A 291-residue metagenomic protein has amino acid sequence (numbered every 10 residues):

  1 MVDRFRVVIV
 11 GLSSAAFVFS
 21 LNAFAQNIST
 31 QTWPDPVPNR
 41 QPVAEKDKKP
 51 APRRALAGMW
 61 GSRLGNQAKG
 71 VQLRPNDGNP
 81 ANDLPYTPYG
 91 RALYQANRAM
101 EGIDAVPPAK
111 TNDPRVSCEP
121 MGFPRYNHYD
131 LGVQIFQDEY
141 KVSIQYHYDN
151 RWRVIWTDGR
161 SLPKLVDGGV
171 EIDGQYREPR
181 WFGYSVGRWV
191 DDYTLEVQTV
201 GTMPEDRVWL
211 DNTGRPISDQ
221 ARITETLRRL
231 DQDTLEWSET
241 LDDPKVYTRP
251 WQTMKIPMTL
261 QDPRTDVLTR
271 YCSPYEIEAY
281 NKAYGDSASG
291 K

Functional and structural regions predicted by a protein language model:
M1-S13: Bacterial N-terminal signal peptides that target proteins for export
V2, F24-K291: PEST-like low-complexity, intrinsically disordered acidic/proline/serine-rich tracts that flank trafficking/processing
V10-N22: Bacterial N-terminal signal peptides
